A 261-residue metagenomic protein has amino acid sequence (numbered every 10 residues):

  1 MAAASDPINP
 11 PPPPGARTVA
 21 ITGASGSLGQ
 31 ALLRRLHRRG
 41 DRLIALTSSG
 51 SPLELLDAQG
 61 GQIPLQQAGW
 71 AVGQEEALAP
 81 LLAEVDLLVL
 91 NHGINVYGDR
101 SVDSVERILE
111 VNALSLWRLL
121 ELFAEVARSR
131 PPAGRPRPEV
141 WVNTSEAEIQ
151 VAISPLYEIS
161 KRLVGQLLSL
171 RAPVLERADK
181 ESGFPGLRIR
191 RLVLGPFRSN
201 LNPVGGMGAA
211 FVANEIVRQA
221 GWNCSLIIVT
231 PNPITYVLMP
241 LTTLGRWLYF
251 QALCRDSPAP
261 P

Functional and structural regions predicted by a protein language model:
I21-R38: N-terminal Rossmann NAD(P)H-binding glycine-rich loop of SDR-like oxidoreductase domains
R38-L55: Conserved glycine-rich Rossmann-like NAD(P)H-binding loop of the short-chain dehydrogenase/reductase
D57-E76: Rossmann-fold cofactor-recognition segment
V89-G98, T144: Conserved NAD(P)H cofactor-binding loop of Rossmann-fold oxidoreductase domains
G98-N112: Short alpha-helical oligomerization interface
V111-R135: Amphipathic alpha-helical dimer-interface segment in Rossmann-like NAD(P)H-dependent oxidoreductases
P131-F184, R198: Catalytic loop of short-chain dehydrogenase/reductase
G186-L187, R191-L192, F197-F250: C-terminal helical subdomain
